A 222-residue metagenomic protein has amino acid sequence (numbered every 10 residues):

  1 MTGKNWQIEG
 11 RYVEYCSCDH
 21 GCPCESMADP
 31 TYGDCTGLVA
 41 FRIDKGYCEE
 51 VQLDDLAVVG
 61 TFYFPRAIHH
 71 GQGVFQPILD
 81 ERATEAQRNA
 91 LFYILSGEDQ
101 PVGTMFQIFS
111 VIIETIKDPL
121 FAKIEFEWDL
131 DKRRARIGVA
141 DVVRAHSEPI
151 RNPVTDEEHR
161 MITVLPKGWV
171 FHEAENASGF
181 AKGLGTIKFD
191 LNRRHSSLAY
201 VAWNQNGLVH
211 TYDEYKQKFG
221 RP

Functional and structural regions predicted by a protein language model:
M1, D19-C24, L56-G60, Q107 (+1 more regions): Short amphipathic alpha-helical surface micro-motifs
T2-C48: N-terminal ordered "arm"
C16, G21-S26, Y32, E49-V51 (+5 more regions): Residues in flexible loops and secondary-structure boundaries
C24, F62-P65, K123-D129: Short amphipathic beta-strand and strand-loop transition segments with alternating hydrophobic
G33-M105: Aromatic- and glycine-enriched beta-alpha-beta binding-site module
E50-A57, P77, I112-K117, I162-T163 (+1 more regions): Low-complexity, flexible helical/coil segments
G73, P77-M161: Charged linear interaction tracts used for macromolecular binding and regulation
P153-P222: Extended, charged low-complexity segments that frequently continue into or abut oligomerization scaffolds
